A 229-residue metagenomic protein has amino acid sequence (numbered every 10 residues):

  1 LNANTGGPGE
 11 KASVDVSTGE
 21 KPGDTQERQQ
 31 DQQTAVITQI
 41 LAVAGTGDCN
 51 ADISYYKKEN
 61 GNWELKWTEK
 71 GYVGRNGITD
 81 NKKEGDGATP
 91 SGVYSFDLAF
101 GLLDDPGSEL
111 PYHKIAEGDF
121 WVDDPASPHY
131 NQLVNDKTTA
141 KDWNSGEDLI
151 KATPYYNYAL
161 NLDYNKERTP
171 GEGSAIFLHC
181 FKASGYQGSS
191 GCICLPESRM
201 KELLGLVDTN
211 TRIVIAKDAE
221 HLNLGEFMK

Functional and structural regions predicted by a protein language model:
L1-V16: Sec-dependent signal peptide cleavage junction
K21-S189, R199-T211, I215-K229: Cell wall/extracellular polymer interaction/catalysis modules
